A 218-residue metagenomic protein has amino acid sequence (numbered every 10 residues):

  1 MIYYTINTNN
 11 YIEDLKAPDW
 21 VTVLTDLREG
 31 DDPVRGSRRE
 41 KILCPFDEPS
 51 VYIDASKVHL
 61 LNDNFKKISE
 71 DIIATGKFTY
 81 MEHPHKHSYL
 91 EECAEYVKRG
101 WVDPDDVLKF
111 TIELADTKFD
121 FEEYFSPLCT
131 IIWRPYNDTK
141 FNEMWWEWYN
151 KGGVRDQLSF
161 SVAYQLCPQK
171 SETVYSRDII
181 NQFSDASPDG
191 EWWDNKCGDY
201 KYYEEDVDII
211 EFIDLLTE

Functional and structural regions predicted by a protein language model:
M1, D47-P49, G76-K77, P127-T130: Short, surface-exposed beta-edge/turn micro-motifs
M1-P49, K151-R155, C167-Q169, Y200-Y202 (+1 more regions): N-terminal anchoring/stem segment of glycosyltransferases
T5-N9, A55, P135: Structural motif
T8-N9, L27-G30, K57, E82-H87: Short beta-alpha junction loops
T25-D26, V34-R38, L61-E70, D103-K118: Core catalytic alpha/beta fold that binds nucleotide/phospho-ligands
E48-V58: Short beta-strand-to-loop acidic/aromatic patch adjacent to the donor-nucleotide binding site
H59-V97: Conserved donor-nucleotide/metal-binding helix-loop-beta segment in metal-dependent transferases, i.e., the alpha-helix
G100-L215: Catalytic core and acceptor-binding pocket of nucleotide-sugar-dependent glycosyltransferases
